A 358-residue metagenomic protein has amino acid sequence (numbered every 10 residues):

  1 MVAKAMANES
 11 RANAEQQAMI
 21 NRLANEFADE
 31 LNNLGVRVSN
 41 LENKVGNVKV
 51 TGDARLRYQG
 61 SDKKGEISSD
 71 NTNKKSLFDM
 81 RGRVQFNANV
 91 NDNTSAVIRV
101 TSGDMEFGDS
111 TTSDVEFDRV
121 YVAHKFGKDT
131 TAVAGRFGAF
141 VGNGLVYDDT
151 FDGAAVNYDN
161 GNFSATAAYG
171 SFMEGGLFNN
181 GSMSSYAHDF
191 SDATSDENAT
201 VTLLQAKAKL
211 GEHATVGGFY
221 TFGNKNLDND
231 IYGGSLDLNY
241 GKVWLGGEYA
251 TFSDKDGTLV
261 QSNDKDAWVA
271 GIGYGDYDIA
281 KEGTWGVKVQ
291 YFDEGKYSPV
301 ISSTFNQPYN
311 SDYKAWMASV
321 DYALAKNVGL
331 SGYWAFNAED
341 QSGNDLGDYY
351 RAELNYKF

Functional and structural regions predicted by a protein language model:
M1-R55: N-terminal periplasmic/intermembrane-space "pro-region" immediately following the signal or transit peptide
S10-A14, A18, R22, V38 (+5 more regions): Outer-membrane beta-barrel pore domains
G46-K49, D53-L56, N73-S182, N198-T215 (+1 more regions): Outer membrane beta-barrel
F151-A155, Y186, N306-N310: Short, low-complexity, polar/charged sequence segments that are solvent-exposed and flexible
F178-T194: Intrinsically disordered, low-complexity Ser/Thr- and acidic-rich flexible linkers and loops, especially at boundaries
Y186, A193, L204-A206, G234: Compositionally biased, intrinsically disordered low-complexity segments
